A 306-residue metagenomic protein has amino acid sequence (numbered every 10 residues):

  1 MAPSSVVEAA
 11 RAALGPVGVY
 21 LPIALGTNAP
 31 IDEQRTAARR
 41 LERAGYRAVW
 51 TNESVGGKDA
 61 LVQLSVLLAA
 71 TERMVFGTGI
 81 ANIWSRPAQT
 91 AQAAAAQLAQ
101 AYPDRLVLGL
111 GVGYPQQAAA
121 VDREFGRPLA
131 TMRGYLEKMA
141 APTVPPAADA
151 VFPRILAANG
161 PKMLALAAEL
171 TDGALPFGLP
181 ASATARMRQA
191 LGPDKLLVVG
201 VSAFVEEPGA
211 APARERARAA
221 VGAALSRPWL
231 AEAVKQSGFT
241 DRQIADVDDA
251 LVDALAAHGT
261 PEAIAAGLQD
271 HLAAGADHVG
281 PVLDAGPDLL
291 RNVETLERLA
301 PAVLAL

Functional and structural regions predicted by a protein language model:
M1-L306: Active-site-adjacent structural elements that line small-molecule/cofactor binding pockets in enzymes
